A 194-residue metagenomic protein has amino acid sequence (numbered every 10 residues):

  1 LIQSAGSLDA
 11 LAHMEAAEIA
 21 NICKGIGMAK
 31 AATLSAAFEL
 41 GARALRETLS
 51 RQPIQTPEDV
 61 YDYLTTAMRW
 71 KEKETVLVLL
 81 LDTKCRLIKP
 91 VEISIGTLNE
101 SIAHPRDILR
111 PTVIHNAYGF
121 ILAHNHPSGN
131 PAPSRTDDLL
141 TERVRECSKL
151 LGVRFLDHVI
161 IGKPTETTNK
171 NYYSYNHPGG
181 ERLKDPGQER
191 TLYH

Functional and structural regions predicted by a protein language model:
L1-I22: Long, highly charged, low-complexity intrinsically disordered interaction regions that mediate electrostatic DNA/RNA
A37, A42: Extended, charged alpha/beta regions that create polyanion-binding interfaces
A44-L64: Long, charged amphipathic helices and adjacent flexible linkers at domain junctions
E58-H115, G119: Histidine/lysine/aspartate-rich catalytic loop segments that bind and position anionic ligands
I95, E142-H194: Divalent-metal-activated hydrolytic enzyme cores
H104-R106, R135-R143: Charged helix-capping and loop-helix junction motifs
Y118-P131: Short acidic, glycine-rich surface-loop motifs adjacent to enzyme active sites
